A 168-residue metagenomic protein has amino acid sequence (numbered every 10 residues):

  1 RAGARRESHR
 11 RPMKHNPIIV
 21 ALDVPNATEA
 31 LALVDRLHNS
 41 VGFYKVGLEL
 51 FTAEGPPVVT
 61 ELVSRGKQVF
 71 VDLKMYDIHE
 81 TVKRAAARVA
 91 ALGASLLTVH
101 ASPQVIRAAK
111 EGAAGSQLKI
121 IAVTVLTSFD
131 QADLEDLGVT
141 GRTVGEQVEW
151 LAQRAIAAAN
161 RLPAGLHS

Functional and structural regions predicted by a protein language model:
R1-P12: Short, Lys/Arg-enriched N-terminal segments with co-localized hydrophobic residues within the first ~10-30 amino acids
H9, I18-I19, S40, L118: C-terminal alpha-helical cap/extension of soluble enzyme domains
M13-V24: Boundary/entry segment of secreted carbohydrate-active catalytic domains
K14-H15, D77, T81-S168: Conserved anion-binding
L22-G66, H79-V82, L151-Q153: Conserved alpha/beta-domain cores
V41-K45, V71, L137-G138: Short, basic, glycine/proline-bearing loop/turn elements
P57-V71, E111-I121: Alpha-helix-loop-beta-strand connector modules within alpha/beta enzyme cores
